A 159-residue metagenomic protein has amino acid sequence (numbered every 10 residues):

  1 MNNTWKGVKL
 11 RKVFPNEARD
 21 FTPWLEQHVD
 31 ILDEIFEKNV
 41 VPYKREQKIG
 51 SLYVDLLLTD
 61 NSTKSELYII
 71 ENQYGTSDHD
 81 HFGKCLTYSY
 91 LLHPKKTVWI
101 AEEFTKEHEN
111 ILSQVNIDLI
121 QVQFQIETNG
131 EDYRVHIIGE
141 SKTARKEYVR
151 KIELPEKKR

Functional and structural regions predicted by a protein language model:
M1-R159: Charged, terminal alpha-helix-loop-beta segments that serve as non-catalytic nucleic-acid engagement and/or assembly
